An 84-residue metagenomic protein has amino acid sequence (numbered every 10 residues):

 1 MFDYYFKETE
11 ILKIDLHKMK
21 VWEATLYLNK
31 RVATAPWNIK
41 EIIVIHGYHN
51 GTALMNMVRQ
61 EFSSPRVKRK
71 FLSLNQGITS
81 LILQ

Functional and structural regions predicted by a protein language model:
M1-Q84: Long, charged, low-complexity intrinsically disordered regions
